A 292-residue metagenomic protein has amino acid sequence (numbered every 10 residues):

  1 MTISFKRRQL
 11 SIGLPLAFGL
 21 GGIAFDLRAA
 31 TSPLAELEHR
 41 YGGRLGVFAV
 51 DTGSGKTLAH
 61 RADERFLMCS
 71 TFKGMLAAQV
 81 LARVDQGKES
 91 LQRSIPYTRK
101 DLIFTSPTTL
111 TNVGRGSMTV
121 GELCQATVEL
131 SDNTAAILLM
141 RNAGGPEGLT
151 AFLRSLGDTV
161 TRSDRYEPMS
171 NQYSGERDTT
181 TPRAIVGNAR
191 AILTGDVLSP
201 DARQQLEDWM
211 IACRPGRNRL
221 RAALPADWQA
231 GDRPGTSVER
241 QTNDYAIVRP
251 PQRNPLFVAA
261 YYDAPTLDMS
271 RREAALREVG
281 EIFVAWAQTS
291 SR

Functional and structural regions predicted by a protein language model:
T2-F5, Q9-S11, A30-A35, R141-E147 (+5 more regions): Structured C-terminal helix/loop/strand segments within mature extracytoplasmic catalytic/sensor domains
F25-L67: Beta-lactamase-like hydrolase cores
G42-R44, R61-D63, T71, S90-Q92 (+4 more regions): Extracytoplasmic
G46-D51, A59, M75, P96 (+2 more regions): Soluble periplasmic/extracytoplasmic beta-strand elements of cell-envelope proteins
V50-T52, V128-S131, N142, R165-Y166 (+1 more regions): Active-site-proximal beta-strand/loop segments in catalytic clefts of secreted hydrolases
G55, L67-I95, V258: Active-site SXXK
L102-L138, P146: Conserved catalytic neighborhood of penicillin-recognizing serine enzymes
I137-V197: Mid-domain, small-residue-enriched loop/turn segments at the edges of structured enzyme/sensor domains
